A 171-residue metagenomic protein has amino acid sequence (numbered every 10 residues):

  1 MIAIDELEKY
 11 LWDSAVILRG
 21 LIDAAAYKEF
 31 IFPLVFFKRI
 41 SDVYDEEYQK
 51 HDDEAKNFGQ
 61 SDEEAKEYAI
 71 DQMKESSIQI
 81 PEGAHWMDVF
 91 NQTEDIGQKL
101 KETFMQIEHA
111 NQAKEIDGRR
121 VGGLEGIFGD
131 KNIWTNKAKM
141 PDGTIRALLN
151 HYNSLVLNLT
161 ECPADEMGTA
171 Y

Functional and structural regions predicted by a protein language model:
M1-Y171: Non-catalytic, mostly N-terminal accessory regions of nucleic-acid modification and defense proteins
